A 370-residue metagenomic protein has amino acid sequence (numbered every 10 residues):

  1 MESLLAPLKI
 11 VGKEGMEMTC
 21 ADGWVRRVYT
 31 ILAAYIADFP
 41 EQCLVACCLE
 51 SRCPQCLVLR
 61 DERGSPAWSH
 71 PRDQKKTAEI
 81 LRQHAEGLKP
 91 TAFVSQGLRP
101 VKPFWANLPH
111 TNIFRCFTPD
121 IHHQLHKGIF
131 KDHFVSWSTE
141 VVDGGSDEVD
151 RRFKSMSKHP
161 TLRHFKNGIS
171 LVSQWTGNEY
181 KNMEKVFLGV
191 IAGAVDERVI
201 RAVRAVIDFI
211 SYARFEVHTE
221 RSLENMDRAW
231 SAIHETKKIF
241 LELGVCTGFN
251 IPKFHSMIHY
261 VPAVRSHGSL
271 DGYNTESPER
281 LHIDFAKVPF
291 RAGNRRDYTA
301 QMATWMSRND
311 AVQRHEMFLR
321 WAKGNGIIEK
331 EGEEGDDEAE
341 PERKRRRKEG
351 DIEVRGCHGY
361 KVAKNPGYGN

Functional and structural regions predicted by a protein language model:
M1, L5, K9-V186: Domain-level detector for long, ordered catalytic/regulatory cores in large eukaryotic signaling and trafficking
L88, R99, N107, D120-N370: Terminal interaction-prone segments of large eukaryotic proteins
